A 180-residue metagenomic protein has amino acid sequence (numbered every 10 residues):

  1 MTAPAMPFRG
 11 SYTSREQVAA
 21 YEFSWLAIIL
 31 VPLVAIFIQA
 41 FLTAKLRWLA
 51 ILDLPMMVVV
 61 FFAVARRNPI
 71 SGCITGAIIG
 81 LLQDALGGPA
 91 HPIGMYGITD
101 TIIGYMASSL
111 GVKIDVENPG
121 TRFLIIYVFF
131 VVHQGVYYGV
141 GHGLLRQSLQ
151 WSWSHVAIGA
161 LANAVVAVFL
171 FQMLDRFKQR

Functional and structural regions predicted by a protein language model:
M1-R180: Terminal, non-globular segments
